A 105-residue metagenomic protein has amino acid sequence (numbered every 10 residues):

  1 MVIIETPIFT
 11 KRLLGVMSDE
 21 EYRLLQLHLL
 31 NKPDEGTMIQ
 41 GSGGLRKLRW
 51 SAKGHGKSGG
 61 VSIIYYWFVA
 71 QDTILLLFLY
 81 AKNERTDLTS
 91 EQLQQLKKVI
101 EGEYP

Functional and structural regions predicted by a protein language model:
M1-E20: Arg/Lys-rich, positively charged N-terminal/basic patches that mediate binding to nucleic acids
M1-I3, L27-L30: Positively charged, low-complexity terminal tracts and the immediately adjacent first secondary-structure elements
E5, L25, S42-R46: A generic structural signal for short beta-strands and their flanking turns/coil linkers
D19-Y22, S58, L93: Amphipathic alpha-helical transducer elements in NTP-driven molecular machines
M38-L76, E84: Basic/aromatic recognition patch in beta-strand/loop cores that engages polyanionic ligands
W67-P105: Enriched for short, Lys/Arg-rich terminal
